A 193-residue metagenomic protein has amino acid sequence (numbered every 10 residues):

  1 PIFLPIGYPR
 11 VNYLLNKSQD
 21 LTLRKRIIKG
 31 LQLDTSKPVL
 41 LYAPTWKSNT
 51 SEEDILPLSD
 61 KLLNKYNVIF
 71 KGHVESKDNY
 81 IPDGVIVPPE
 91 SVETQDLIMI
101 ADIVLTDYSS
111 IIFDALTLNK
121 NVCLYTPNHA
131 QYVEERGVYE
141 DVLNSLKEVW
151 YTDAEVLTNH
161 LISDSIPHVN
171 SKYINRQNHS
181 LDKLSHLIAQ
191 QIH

Functional and structural regions predicted by a protein language model:
P1-N49, V169-N170: A nucleotide-sugar donor-handling region in carbohydrate enzymes
P1-P5, S76, I81-D83, S110-Y173: Catalytic binding pocket for nucleotide-activated donors in carbohydrate/polymer assembly enzymes
Y8-V11, E90-T94, P127-Q131: Short, acidic/turn-prone active-site loops that include or flank metal/cofactor- and phosphate-binding residues
Q19, A154-H193: C-terminal amphipathic helix plus adjacent low-complexity, charged tail appended to glycosyltransferase catalytic
V39, N67, D102-I103: Structural motif
Y42-S48, D54-S91: Catalytic donor nucleotide-activated moiety binding site of glycosyltransferases and closely related
K61-L62, D96-L97, V104: Structural alpha-helical scaffold elements that stabilize or flank donor/cofactor-binding regions in carbohydrate
M99-I112: Acidic donor-binding loop of glycosyltransferase active sites
